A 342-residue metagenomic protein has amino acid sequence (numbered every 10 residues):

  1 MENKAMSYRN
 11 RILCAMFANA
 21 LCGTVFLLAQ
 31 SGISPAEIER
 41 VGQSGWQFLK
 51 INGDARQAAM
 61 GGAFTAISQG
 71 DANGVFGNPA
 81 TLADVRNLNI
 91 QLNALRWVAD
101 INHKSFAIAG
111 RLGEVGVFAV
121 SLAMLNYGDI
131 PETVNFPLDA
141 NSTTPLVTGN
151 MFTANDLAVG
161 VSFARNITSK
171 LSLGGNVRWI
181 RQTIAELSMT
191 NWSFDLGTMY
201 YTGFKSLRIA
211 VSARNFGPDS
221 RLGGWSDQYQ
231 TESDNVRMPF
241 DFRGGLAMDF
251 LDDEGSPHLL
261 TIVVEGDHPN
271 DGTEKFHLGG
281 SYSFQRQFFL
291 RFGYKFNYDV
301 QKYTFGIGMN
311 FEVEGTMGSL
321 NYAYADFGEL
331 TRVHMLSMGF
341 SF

Functional and structural regions predicted by a protein language model:
M1-S44: Cleavable N-terminal export/targeting peptides
G23-V25, A80, A94, G175: Residue-level signal for alpha-helical transmembrane segments in multi-pass membrane proteins
Q30-G61, T65-Q69, N87, I101-F342: Outer-membrane beta-barrel porins/channels
A72-D84: N-terminal periplasmic accessory domains that precede and gate Gram-negative outer-membrane beta-barrel machines
R86-A94: Glycine-/proline-rich flexible loop or hinge segments
